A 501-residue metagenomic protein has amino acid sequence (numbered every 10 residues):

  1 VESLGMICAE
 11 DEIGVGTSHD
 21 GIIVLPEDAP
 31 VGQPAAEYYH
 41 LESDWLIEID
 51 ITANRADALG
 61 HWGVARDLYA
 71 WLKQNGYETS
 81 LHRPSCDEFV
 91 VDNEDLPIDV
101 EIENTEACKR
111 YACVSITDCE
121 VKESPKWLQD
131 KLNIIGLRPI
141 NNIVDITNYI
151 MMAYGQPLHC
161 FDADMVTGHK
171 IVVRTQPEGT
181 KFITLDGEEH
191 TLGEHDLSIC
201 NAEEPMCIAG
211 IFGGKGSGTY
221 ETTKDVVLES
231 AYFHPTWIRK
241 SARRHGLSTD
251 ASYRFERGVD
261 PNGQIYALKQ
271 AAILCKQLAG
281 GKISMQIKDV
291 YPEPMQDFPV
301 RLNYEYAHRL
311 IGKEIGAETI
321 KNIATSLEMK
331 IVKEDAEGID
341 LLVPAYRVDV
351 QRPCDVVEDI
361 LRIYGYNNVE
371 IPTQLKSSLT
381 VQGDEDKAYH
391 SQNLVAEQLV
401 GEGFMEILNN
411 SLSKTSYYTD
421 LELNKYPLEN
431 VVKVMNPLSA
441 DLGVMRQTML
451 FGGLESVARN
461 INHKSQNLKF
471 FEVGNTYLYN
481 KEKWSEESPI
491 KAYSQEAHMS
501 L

Functional and structural regions predicted by a protein language model:
V1, A53-K73, G136-F161, E203-D225 (+6 more regions): Conserved phosphate/anionic-ligand binding catalytic regions in large, soluble enzymes, centered on
V1, E12-G14, T52-A56, R66 (+20 more regions): Short, glycine-/Ser/Thr-/acidic-enriched flexible segments
V1-V90, V227, D250, G258-P261 (+2 more regions): Phosphate-backbone binding interfaces of nucleic-acid-interacting proteins
G32, Q129, I134, T147-G218: Conserved mixed alpha/beta core segments that line enzyme active sites in large multi-domain catalysts
G32-T52, D95-I134, P235-F255, E293 (+4 more regions): Residues forming anionic-ligand binding surfaces in small-molecule and nucleic-acid pockets of primarily soluble enzymes
L68-E103, A279-A307, E314: Terminal amphipathic helices with adjacent charged low-complexity linkers/tails
S124, V144, Y266, Q270-L274 (+1 more regions): Extended beta-strand-rich architecture
G216-K269: Glycine-rich, small/acidic residue-mixed loop/short-helix segments
